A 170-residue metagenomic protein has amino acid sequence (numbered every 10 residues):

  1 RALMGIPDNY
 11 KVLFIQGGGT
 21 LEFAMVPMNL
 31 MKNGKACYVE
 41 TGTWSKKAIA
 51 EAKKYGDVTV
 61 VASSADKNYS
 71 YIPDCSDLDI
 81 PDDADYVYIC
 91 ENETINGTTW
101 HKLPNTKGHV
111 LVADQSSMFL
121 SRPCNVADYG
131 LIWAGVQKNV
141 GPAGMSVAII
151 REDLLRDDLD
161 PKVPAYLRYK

Functional and structural regions predicted by a protein language model:
N9-A36, S45-A48: Conserved beta-loop-alpha segment that forms the PLP phosphate-binding cup at the N-terminus of a helix
C37, Y86-C90, V112, W133 (+1 more regions): Structural motif
E40-Y55: Substrate-binding/gating loop at the entrance of the active-site cleft, primarily in PLP-dependent aminotransferase-like
T43-W44, S63-K67, N92-N96, S116-F119 (+3 more regions): Short acidic/polar capping segments at secondary-structure boundaries
A52, S63-F119: Active-site phosphate-binding strand-loop segment of PLP-dependent enzymes
S70-P73, G97-L103, S121-A127, A143-S146 (+1 more regions): A short secondary-structure junction signal
V112, V126-Q137: Conserved active-site segment immediately N-terminal to the catalytic lysine that forms the internal aldimine
V136-K170: Active-site C-terminal subdomain of aminotransferase-like
